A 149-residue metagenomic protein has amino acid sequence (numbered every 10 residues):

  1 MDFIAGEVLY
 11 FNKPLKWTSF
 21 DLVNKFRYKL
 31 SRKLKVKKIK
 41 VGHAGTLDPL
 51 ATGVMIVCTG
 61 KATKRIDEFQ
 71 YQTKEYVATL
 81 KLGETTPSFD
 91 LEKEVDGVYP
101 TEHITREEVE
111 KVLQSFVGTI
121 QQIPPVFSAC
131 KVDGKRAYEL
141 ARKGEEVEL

Functional and structural regions predicted by a protein language model:
M1-L149: Catalytic/RNA-binding core of pseudouridine synthases
